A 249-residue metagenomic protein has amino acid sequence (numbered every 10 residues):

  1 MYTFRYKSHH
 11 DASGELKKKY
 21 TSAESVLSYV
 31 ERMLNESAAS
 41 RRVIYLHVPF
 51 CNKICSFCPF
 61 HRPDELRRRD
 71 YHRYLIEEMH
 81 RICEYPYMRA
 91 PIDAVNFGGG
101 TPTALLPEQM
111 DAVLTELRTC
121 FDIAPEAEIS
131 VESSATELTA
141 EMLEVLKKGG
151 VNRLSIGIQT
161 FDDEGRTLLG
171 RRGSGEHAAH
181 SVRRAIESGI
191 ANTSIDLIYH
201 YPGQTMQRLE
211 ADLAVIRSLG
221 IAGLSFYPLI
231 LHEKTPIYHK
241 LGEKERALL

Functional and structural regions predicted by a protein language model:
M1-I44, K53, M88: Flexible, acidic/Gly-rich N-terminal and inter-domain linker regions that tether and position cofactor-handling modules
T3-S8, S56-F60, E116, I186: A broad, low-specificity signal for short, low-complexity segments enriched in glycine/proline and polar/charged
E31, N35-A38, C55, F97 (+2 more regions): General secondary-structure edge motif
S40-R73: Canonical Radical SAM [4Fe-4S] cluster-binding loop centered on the CxxxCxxC motif and its immediate flanking residues
R62-Y87, I92-L249: Conserved non-cysteine loop/helix-boundary elements of the Radical SAM core domain that shape
